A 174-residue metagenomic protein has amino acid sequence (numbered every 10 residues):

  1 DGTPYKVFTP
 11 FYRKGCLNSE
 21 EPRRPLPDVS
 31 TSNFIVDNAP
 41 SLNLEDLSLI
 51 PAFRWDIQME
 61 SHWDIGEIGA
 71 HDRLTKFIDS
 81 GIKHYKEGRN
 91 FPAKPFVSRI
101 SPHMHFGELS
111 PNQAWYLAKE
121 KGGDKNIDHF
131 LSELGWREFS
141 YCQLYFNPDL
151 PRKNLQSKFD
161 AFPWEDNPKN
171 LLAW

Functional and structural regions predicted by a protein language model:
G2-T9: Short, surface-exposed amphipathic charged segments that create phosphate/polyanion-binding patches used for binding
T3, P95, R99, K169: Residue-level signal for pocket-adjacent positions within structured domains
P10-K158: Glycine/tryptophan-enriched, flexible segments
P151-A173: Alpha-helical cores of eukaryotic small-GTPase signaling modules
